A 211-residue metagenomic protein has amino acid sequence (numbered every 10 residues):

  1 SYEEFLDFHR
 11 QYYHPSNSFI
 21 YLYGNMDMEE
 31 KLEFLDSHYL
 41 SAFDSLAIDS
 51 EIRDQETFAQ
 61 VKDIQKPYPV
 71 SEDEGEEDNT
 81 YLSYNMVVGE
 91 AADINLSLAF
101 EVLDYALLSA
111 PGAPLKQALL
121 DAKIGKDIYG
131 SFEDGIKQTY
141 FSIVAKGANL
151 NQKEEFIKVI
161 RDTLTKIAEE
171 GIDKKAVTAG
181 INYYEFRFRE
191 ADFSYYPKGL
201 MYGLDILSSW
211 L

Functional and structural regions predicted by a protein language model:
S1-N17, S37, S41-I94, Y105-K158 (+1 more regions): Non-catalytic beta-strand/loop surface segments
N25-E29, A148-N151: Helix N-cap motif at beta-to-alpha junctions
E30, V159: Charged catalytic carboxylate motif
F34-A42, T163-I167: Conserved short hydrophobic interaction patches
A168-I172: Long, hydrophobic, amphipathic alpha-helical segments used as structural scaffolds
S208-L211: Short, intrinsically disordered, charge-balanced linker/junction segments flanking boundaries in proteins
